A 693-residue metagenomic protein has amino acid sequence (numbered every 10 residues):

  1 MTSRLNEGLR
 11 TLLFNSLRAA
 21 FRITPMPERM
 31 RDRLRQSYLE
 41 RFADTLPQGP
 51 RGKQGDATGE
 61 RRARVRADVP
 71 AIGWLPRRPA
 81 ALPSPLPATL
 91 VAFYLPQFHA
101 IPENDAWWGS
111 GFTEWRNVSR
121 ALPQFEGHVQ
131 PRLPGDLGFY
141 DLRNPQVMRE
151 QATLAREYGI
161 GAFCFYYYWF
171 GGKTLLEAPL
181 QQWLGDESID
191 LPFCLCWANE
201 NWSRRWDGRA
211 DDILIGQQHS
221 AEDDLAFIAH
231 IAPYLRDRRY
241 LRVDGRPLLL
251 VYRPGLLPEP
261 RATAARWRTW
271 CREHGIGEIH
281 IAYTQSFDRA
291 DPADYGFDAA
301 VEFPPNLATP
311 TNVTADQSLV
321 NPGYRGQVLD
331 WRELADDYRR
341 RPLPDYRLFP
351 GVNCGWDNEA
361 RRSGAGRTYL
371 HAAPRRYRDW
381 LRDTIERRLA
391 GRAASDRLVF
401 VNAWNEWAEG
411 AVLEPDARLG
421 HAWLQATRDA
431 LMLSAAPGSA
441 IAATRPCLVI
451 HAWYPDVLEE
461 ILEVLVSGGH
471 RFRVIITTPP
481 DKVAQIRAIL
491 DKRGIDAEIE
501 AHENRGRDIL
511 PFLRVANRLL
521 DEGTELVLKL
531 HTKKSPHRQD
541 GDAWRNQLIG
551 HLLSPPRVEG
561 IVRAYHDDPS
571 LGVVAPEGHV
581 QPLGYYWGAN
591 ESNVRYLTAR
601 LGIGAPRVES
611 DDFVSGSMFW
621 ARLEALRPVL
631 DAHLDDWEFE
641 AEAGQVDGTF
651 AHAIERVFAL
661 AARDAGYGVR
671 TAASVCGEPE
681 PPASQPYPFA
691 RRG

Functional and structural regions predicted by a protein language model:
M1, L12, S16-F21, P25 (+5 more regions): Short N-terminal helix-initiation segments at or just after the protein's N-terminus
M1-D56: Boundary detector for helix-to-coil junctions that initiate low-complexity/charged tails
R4-M26, L241, R253-G255, E414 (+5 more regions): A broadly tuned "polar low-complexity/structure-edge" signature
R35-A67, P85, R156, G185 (+8 more regions): ER/Golgi luminal nucleotide-sugar-dependent glycosyltransferases, focusing on the catalytic module
A43, P47-A436: Glycan-processing catalytic domains of CAZymes
